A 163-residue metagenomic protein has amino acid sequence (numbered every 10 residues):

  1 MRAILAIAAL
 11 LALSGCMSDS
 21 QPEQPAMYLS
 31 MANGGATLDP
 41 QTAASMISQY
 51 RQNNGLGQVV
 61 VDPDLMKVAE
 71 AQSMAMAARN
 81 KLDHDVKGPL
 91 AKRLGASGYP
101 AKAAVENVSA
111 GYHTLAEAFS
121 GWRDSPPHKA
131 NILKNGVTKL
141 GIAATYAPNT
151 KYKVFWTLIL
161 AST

Functional and structural regions predicted by a protein language model:
M1-D83, A96, K134-T163: N-terminal targeting leaders of exported, membrane, and organelle-targeted proteins
K87-T163: Exported/periplasmic cell-wall-interacting domains
